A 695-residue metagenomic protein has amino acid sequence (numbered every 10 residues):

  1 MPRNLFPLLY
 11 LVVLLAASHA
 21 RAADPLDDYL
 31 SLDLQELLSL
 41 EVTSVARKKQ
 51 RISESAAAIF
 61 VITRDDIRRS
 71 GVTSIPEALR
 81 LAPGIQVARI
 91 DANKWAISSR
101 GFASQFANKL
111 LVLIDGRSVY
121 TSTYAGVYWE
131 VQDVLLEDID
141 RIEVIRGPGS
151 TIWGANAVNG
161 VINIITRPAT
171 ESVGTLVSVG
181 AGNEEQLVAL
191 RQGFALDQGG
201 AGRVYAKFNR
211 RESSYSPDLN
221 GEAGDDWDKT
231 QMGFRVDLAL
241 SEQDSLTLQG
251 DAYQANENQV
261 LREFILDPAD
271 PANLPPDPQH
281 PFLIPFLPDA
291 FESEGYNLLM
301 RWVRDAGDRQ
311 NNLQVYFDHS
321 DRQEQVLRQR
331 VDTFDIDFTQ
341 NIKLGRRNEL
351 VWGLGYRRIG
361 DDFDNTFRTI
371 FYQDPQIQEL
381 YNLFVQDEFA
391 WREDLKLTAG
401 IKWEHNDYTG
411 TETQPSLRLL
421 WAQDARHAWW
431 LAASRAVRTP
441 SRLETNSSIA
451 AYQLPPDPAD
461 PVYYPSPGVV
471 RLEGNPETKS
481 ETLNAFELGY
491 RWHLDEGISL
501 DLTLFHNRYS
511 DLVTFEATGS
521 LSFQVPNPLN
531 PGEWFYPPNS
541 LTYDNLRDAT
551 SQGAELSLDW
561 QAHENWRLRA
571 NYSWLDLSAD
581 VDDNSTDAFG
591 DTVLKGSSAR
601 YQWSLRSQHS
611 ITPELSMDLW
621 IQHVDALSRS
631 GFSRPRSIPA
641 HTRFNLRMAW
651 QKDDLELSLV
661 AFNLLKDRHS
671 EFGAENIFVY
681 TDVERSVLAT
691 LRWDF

Functional and structural regions predicted by a protein language model:
T43-F60, P76-S118, D140: Extracytoplasmic beta-strand/coil segments of soluble accessory domains associated with Gram-negative outer-membrane
S118-R146: Short acidic/polar hinge/loop motifs at secondary-structure boundaries that mediate gating or recognition
T151, N163, T170-S172, R191-F291 (+1 more regions): Periplasmic-side early beta-strands and strand-to-turn transitions of outer-membrane beta-barrels
G193-A195, A239, L431, V593-F695: Conserved C-terminal beta-signal and adjacent last beta-strands/turns of outer-membrane beta-barrel proteins
A239-A255, L287-T411, L420-D424, I498-L504 (+3 more regions): Face-selective signature of the C-terminal outer-membrane beta-barrel domain
S241, R347, D374-S510, Q608-E614 (+1 more regions): Structural signature of Gram-negative outer-membrane beta-barrels, strongest in the C-terminal barrel of TonB-dependent
D308-Q323, A422, A428-W430, V462-P465 (+5 more regions): Membrane-embedded beta-barrel scaffold of Gram-negative outer-membrane proteins
A390-D394, F505-Y509, P528-G631, T690-D694: Gram-negative outer-membrane beta-barrel transporters
